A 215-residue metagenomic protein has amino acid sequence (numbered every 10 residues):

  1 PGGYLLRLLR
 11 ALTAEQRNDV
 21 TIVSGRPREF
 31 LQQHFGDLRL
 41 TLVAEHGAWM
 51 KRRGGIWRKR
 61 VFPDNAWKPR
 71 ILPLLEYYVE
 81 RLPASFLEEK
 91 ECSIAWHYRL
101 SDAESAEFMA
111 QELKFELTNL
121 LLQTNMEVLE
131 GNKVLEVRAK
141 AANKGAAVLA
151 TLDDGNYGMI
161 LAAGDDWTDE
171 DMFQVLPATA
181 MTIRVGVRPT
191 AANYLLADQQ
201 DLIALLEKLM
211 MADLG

Functional and structural regions predicted by a protein language model:
P1-E89: Active-site phosphate-binding/coordination module
G2-G3, K140, G145-G215: Mg2+-dependent phosphoryl-transfer enzymes with acidic/Ser/Thr/Gly-rich catalytic loops
D19-T21, T41, E127, M159 (+1 more regions): Proline-centered loop/turn at the N-terminus of a beta-strand
E45, K51-P69, E127-Y157: Substrate-recognition "cap/lid" segment bordering the active-site pocket of phosphatases
W67, A103-M109: Short, conserved charged micro-motifs
I71-L75, F108-L121: Short amphipathic alpha-helices in soluble, non-transmembrane regions that often serve as interface/regulatory elements
V79-S85, E116-M126: A structural motif
S85-E104, N125-R138: Charged, glycine-interspersed solvent-exposed loop segments at helix/strand-loop junctions that cap or gate access
